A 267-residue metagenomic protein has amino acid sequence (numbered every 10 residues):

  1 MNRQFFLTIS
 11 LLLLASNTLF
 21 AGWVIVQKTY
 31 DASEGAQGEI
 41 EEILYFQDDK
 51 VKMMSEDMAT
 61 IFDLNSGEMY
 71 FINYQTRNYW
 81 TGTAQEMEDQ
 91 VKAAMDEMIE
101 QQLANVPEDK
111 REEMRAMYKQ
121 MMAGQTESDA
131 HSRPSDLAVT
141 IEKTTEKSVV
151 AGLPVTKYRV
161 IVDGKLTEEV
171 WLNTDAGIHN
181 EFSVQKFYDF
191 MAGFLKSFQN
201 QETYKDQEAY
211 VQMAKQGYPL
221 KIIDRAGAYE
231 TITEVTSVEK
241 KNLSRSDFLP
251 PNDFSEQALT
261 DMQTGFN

Functional and structural regions predicted by a protein language model:
M1-I9: Bacterial N-terminal signal peptides that target proteins for export
I9-S10, F198: Prokaryotic Sec-type signal peptides and long signal-anchor helices with extended Leu/Ile/Val-rich h-regions
N17-A21: Sec/Tat signal peptide C-region and signal peptidase I cleavage site
G22-N267: Extended soluble regions of mature proteins
